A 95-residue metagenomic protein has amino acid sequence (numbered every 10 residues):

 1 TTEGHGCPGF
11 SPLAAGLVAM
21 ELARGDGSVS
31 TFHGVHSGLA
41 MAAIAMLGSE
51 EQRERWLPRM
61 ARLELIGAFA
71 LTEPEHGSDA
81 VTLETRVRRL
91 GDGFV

Functional and structural regions predicted by a protein language model:
T1-H33, R62, A70-E75: Active-site beta-strand/loop segments that form the cofactor-binding cradle of oxidoreductase flavoproteins
G6-P8, L47, E51-V95: Glycine-rich, Trp-frequent "lid" loop and neighboring beta-strands that shape and gate the flavin cofactor pocket
S11-A14, A43, V81: Short secondary-structure transition/capping segments
A14, H36, R53: Hydrophobic (often cysteine-bearing) scaffold residues that line and stabilize catalytic clefts of nucleotide/cofactor
G34, G38-L39, A80-T82: Short, solvent-exposed loop/turn segments at the edges of secondary structure
G38-L47: Helix-loop "lid/cap" segments that line or gate small-molecule binding pockets
